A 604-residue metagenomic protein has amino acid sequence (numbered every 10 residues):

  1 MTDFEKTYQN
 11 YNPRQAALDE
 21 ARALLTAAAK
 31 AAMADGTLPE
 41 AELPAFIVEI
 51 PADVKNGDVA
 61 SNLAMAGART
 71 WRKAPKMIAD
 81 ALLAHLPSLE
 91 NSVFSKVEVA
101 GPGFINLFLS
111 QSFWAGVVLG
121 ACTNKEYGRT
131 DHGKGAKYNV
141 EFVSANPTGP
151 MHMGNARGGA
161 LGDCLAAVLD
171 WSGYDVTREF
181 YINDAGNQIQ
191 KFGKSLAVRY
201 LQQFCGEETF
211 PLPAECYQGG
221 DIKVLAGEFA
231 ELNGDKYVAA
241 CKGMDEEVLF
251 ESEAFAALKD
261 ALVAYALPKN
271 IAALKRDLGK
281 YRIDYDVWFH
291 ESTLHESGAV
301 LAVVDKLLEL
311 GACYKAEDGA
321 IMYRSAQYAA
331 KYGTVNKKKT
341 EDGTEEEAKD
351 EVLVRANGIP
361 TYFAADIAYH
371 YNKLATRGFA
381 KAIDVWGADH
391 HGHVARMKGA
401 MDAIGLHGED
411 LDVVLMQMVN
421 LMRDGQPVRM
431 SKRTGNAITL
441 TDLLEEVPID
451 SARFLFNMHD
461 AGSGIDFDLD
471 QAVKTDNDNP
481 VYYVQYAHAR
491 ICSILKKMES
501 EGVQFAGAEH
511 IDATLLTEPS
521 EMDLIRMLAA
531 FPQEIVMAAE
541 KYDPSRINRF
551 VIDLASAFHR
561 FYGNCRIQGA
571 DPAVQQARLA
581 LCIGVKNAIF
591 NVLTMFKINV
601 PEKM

Functional and structural regions predicted by a protein language model:
T2-A115, R129-M604: Non-catalytic interaction-recognition regions
G116-A121: Short, charged, solvent-exposed linker or helix-capping segments at domain edges/interfaces that act as flexible hinges
